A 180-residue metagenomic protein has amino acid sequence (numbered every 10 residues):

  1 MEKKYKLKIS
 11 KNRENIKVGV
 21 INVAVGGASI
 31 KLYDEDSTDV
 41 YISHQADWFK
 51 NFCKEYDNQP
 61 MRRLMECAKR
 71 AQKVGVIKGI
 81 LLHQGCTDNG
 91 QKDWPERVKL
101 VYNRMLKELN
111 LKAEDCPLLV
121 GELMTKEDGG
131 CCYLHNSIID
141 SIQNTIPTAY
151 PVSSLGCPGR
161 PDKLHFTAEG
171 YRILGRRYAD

Functional and structural regions predicted by a protein language model:
M1-D180: Cell-envelope and extracellular/periplasmic
